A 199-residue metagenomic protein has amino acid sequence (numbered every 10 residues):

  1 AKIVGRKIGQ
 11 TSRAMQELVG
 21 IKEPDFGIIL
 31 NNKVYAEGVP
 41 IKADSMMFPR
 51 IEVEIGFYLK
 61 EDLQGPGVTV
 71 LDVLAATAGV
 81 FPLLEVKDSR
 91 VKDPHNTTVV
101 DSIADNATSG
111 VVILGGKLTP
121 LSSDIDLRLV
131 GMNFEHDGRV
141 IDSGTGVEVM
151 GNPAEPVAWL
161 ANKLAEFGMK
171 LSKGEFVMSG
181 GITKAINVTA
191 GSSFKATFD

Functional and structural regions predicted by a protein language model:
A1-M150, S193, D199: Catalytic-core "active-site belt" of small-molecule-metabolizing enzymes, emphasizing His/Asp/Glu-rich regions
Y58, G79, I113, E155 (+1 more regions): Alpha-helical scaffold segments in soluble metabolic enzymes
V157-T189: A conserved acidic, glycine/proline-rich C-terminal tail/linker
